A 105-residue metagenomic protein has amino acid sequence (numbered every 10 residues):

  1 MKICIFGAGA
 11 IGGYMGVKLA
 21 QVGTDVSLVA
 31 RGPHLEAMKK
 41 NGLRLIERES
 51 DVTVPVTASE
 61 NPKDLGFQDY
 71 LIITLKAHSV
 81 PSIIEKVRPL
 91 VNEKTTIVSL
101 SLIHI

Functional and structural regions predicted by a protein language model:
M1-E47: NAD(P)+-binding Rossmann beta1-loop-alpha1 motif at the extreme N-terminus of oxidoreductases
K2-G7, D51-V52, T74-H78: Short, functional N-terminal and low-complexity linear motifs
V22, R88-V91: Glycine-rich, phosphate-binding/catalytic loops in enzymes
L43-A58: N-terminal glycine-rich dinucleotide-binding loop that anchors FAD/FMN and/or NAD(P) in oxidoreductases
V56-P89: Rossmann-like NAD(P)-binding element
N92-T96: A short helix->loop->beta-strand "cap" motif at the edges of active sites that frequently abuts
S99-L100: Short His-Asn-centered micro-motif
I103-I105: Conserved small/polar residues in nucleotide/adenosyl-binding loops
